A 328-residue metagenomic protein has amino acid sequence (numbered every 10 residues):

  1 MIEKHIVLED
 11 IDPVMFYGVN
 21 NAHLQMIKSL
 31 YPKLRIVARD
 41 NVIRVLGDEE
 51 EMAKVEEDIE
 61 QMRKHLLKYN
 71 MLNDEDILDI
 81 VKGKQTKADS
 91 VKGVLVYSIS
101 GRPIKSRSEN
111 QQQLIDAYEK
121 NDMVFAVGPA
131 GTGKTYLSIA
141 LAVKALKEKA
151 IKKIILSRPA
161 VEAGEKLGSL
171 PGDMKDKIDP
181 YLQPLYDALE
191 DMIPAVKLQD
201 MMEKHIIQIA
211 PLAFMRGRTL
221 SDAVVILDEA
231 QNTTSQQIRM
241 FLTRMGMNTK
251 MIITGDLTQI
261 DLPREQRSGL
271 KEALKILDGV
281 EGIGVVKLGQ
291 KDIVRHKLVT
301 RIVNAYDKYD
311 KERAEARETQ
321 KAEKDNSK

Functional and structural regions predicted by a protein language model:
M1-V14: N-terminal presequence-like segments and adjacent domain-start helices
I11, N21, E49-E50, N232 (+1 more regions): Short, surface-exposed acidic/glycine-rich loop or hinge patches that mediate macromolecular interfaces
I11-Y31: Short amphipathic alpha-helix segments
H23, V55-D58, I238: Hydrophobic side chains in well-ordered alpha-helices
S29, I36-V91: Interdomain "pre-motor" coupling segment immediately N-terminal to P-loop NTPase/helicase cores
P32-I36, V285-V286: A short linear hydrophobic-aromatic micro-motif
D79-E109: Conserved loop-to-helix interface motifs that mediate assembly, gating, or partner/ligand docking in ancient ring
Y97-E109, Q113-L227, Q231-K328: Conserved helicase motor core of SF1/SF2 NTP-dependent helicases
